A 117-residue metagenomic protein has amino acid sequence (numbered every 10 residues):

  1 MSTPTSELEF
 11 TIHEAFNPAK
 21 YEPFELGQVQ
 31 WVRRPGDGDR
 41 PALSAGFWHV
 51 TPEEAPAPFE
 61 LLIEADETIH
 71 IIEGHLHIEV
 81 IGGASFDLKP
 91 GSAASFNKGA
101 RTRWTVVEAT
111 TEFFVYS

Functional and structural regions predicted by a protein language model:
M1-L8: Basic/polar N-terminal segments that are highly enriched at the extreme N-terminus, encompassing both cleavable
L8-V50: N-terminal first-folded block
R34, S44-I63, N97-K98: Conserved short histidine dyad/triad with adjacent acidic residue
I63-I78: Short, conserved beta-strand element in jelly-roll/cupin
E79-I81, T105: A generic structural motif
G82-K98: Short acidic-glycine-tyrosine-enriched beta hairpin
K98-S117: Ligand-binding loop in jelly-roll beta-barrel domains
